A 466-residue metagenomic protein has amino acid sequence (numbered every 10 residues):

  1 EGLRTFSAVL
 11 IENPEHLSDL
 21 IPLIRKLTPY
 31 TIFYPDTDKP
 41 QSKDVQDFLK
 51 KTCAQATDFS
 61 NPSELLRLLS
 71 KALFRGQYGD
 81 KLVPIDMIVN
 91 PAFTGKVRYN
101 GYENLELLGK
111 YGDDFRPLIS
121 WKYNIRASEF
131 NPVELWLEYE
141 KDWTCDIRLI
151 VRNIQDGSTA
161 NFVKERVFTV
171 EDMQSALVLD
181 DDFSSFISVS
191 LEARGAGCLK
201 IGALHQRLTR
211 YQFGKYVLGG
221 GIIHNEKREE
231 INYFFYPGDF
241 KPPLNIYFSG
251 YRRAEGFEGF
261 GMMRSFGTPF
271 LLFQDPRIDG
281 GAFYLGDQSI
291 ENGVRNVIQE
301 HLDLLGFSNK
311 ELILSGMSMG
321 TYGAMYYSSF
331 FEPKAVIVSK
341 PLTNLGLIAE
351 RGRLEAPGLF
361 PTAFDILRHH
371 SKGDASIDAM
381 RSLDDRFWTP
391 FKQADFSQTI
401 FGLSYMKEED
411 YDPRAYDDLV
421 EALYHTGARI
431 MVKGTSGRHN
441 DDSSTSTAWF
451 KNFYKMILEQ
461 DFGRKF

Functional and structural regions predicted by a protein language model:
G79-G219: Beta-strand-enriched, solvent-exposed domains that form extended recognition/catalytic surfaces
K241-G250: Short beta-strand element of the alpha/beta-hydrolase
G267-G280: Conserved alpha/beta-hydrolase
Y284-F307: Alpha/beta-hydrolase active-site loop
G306-S318: Alpha/beta-hydrolase fold nucleophile elbow
G316-S328: Glycine-rich nucleophile elbow surrounding the catalytic serine of serine-hydrolase chemistry
F330-S371: Hydrolase active-site cap/lid region
P357-V432, N440-D442, A448-K465: The feature captures the conserved acid-bearing segment of alpha/beta-hydrolase catalytic domains
